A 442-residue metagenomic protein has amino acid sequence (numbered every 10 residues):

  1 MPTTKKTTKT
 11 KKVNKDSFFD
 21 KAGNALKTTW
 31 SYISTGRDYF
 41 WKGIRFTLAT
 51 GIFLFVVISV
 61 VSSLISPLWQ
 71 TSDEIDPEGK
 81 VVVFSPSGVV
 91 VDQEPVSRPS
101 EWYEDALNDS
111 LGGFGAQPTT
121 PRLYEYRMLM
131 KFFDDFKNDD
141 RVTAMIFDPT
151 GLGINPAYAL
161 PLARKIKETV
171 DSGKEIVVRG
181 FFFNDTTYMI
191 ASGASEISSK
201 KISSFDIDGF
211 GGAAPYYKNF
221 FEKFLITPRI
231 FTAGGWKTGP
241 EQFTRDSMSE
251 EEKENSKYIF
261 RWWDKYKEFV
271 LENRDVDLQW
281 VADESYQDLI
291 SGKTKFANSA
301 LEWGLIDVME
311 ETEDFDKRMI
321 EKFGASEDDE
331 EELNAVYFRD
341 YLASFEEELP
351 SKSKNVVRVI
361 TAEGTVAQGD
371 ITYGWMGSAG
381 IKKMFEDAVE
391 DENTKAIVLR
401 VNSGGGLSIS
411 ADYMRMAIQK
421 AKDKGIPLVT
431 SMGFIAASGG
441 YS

Functional and structural regions predicted by a protein language model:
P2-T294, I320-T430, F434-Y441: Small-residue-centered hinge/linker elements
S198-S199, I306-E313: Short acidic-hydrophobic, aromatic-tinged amphipathic segments that line or gate anion-handling sites
A300: Short, contiguous alpha-helical
K317: Electropositive nucleic-acid engagement tracts
